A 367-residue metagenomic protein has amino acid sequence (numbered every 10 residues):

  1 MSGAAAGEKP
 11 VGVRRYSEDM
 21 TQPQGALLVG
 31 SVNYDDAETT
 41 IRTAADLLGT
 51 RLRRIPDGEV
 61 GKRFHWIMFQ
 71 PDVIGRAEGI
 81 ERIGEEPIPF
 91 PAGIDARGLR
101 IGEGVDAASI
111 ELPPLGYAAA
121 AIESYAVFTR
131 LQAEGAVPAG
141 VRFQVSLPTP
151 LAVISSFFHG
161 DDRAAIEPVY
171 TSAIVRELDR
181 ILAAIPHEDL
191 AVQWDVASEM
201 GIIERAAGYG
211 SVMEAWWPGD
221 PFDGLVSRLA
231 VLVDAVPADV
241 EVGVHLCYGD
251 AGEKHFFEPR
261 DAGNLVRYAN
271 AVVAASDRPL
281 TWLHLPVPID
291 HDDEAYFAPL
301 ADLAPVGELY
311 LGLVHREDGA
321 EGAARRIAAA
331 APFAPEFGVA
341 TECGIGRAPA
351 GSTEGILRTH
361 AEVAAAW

Functional and structural regions predicted by a protein language model:
M1-D19: N-terminal amphipathic/basic-hydrophobic helices that include classical n-h-c signal peptides and signal-anchor
V13-F90: N-terminal basic, low-complexity leaders that serve as flexible interaction/assembly modules and, when applicable, as
T21-L28, L52-R54, G140-S146, D189-Q193 (+4 more regions): Structural preference for beta-strand elements that scaffold enzyme active sites
A37-E38, L115-L131, I166-E177, A215-L232 (+4 more regions): Well-ordered, non-membrane alpha-helical segments in soluble/globular domains
A92-P186, V192-L225: Active-site-proximal, glycine-rich beta->alpha crossover segments in alpha/beta enzymes that shape flexible
F128-G140, L182-H187, V231-D239, V272-R278 (+2 more regions): Acidic (Asp/Glu)-rich catalytic clusters
V226-V306: Aromatic-lined glycan-binding groove of carbohydrate-active enzymes
A274-W367: Catalytic-face loop-and-helix region of soluble metabolic enzyme cores
